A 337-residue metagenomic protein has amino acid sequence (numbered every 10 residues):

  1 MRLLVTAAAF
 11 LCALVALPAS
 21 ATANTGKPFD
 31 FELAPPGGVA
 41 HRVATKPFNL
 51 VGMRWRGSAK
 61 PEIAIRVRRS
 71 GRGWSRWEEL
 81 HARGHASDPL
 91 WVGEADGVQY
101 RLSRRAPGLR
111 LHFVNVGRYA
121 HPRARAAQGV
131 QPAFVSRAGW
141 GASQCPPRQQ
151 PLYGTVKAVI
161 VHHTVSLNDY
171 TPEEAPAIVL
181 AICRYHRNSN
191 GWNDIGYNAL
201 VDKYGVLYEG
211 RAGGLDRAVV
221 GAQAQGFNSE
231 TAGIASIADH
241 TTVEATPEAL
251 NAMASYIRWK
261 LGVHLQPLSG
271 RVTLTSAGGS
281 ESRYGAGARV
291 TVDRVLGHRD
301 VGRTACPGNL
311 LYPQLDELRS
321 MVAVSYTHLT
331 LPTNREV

Functional and structural regions predicted by a protein language model:
R2-T22: Secretory targeting and sorting signals
T22-F48, R56-G57: Solvent-exposed, flexible loop/coil segments flanking beta-strands in beta-rich domains
V39-T45, R69-P107: Beta-sandwich interaction modules
T45, T171-N190, D194, N228-G285: Long, well-ordered alpha-helical scaffolding segments within enzyme catalytic domains, especially pronounced
L50, A95-G97, R104-A133: Exposed low-complexity, polar/acidic, P/S/T/G-rich flexible segments that act as propeptides, protease-susceptible
R54, A142-D216: Short, conserved "active-site rim" segments that organize catalytic pockets and cofactor/ligand binding
E209, G213-A249, R289-V324: Active-site-adjacent mobile loop/cap segments within catalytic or ligand-binding domains
T327-T333: Conserved small/polar residues in nucleotide/adenosyl-binding loops
